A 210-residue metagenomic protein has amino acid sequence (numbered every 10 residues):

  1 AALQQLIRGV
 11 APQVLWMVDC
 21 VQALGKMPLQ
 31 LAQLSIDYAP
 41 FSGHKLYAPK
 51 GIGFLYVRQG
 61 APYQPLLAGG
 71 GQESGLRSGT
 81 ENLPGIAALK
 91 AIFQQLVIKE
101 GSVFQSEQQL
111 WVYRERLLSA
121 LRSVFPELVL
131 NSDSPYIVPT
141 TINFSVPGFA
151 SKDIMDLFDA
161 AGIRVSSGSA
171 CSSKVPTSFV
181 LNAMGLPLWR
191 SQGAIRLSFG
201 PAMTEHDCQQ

Functional and structural regions predicted by a protein language model:
A1-Q210: Pyridoxal 5′-phosphate
